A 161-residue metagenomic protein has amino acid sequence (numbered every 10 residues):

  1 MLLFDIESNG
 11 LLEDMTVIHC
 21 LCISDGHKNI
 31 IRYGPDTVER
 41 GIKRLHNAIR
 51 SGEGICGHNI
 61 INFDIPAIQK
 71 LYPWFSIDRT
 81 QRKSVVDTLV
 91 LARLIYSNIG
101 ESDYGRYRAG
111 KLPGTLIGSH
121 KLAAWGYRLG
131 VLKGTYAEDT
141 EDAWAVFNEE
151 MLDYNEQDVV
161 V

Functional and structural regions predicted by a protein language model:
M1-C22: Entry/capping segment at the start of metal-dependent catalytic domains with acidic active-site entry clusters
L12, I23, K28-I42, E53-V161: Active-site-proximal helix-loop-helix substrate-binding element of RNase H-like nuclease domains
N47-S51: Flexible, charged surface loops at secondary-structure boundaries
